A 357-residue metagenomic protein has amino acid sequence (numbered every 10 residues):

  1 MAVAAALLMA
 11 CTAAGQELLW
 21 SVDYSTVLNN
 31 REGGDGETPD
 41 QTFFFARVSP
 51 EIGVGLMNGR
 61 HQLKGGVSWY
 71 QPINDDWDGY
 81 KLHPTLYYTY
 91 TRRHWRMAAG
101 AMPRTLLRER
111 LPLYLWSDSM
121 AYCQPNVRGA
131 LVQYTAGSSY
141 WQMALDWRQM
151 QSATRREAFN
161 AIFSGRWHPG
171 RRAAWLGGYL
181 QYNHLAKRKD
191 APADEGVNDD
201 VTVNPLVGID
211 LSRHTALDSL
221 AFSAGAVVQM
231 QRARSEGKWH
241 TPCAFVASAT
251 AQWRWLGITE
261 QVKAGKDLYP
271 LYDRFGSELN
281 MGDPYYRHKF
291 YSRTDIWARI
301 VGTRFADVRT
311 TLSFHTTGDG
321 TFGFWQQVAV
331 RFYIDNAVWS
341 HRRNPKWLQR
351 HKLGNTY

Functional and structural regions predicted by a protein language model:
M1-W20, V132, F324-N336, T356-Y357: Bacterial Sec-dependent N-terminal signal peptides
A14-Y90, Q326-A329, H341-P345, H351-T356: Beta-barrel outer-membrane channel/assembly domains of diderm bacteria
N29-R31, L106-R110, A186-K187: Short acidic/His/Gly/Ser-rich catalytic and metal-binding motifs that mark active-site loops of diverse hydrolases
G34-T38, L113-Y114, R274-N280: Flexible, solvent-exposed loop segments that connect beta-strands
F45, T85, A136-T154, N160-Y357: Exposed, low-structure sequence patches enriched in small/polar residues
G55-N58, S68, D78-R96, M102-T105 (+5 more regions): Subset of outer-membrane beta-barrel
R96-R166: Surface-exposed coil loops of outer-membrane beta-barrel proteins
